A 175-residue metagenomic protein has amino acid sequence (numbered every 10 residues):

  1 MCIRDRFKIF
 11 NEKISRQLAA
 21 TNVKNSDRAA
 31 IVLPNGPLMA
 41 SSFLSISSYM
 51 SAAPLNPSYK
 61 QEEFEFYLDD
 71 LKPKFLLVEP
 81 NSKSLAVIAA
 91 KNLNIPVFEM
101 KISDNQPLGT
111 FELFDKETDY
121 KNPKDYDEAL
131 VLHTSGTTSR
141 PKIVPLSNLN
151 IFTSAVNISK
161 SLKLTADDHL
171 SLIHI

Functional and structural regions predicted by a protein language model:
M1-R6, T134, I173-I175: Conserved small/polar residues in nucleotide/adenosyl-binding loops
R4, A129-T153: Conserved AMP-binding A3 loop
F7-R16, V144-T165: Conserved structural elements of the adenylate-forming
K13-Y59, L71: Conserved AMP-binding/adenylate-forming
K24, Y59-I88, G109, S154-S171: Conserved ATP-dependent adenylate/AMP-binding module captured primarily in the ANL superfamily
A29, I46, L76, E128 (+2 more regions): Conserved S/T- and glycine-rich ATP-binding loop of Class I adenylate-forming
L33, L55-P57, P96-D104: Short beta-strand elements of ligand-binding domains
F114-H133, R140, K163-H169: Conserved pre-ATP/AMP-binding loop-to-beta segment of ANL
